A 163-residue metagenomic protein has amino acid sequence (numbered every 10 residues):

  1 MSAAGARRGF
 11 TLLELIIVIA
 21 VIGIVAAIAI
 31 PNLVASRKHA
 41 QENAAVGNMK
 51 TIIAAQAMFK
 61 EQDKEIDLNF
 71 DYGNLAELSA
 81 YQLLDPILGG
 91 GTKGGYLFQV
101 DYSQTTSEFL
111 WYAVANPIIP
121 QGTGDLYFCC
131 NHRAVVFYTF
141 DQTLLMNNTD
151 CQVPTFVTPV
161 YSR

Functional and structural regions predicted by a protein language model:
S2-M58: Amphipathic alpha-helical segments typified by the pilin-like N-terminal helix that continues immediately C-terminal
T51-L126, C130-R133, F140, V157-R163: Extracellular/periplasmic head regions of type IV pilus-like filament subunits
T143-M146: A short acidic/small-residue loop/turn micro-motif
C151-V157: Short, low-order "capping/linker" segments at domain edges
